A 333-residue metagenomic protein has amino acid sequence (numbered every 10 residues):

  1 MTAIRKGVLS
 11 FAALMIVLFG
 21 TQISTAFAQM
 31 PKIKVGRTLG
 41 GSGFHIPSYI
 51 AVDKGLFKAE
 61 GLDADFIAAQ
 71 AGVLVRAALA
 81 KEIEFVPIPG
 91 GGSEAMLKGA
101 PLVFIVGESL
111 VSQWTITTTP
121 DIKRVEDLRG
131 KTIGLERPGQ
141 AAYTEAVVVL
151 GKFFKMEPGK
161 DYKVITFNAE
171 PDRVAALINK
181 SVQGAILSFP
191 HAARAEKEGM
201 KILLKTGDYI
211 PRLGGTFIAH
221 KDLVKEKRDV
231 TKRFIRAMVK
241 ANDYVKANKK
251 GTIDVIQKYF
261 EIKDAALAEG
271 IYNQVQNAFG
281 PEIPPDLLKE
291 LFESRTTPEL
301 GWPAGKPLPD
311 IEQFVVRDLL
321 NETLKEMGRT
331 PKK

Functional and structural regions predicted by a protein language model:
M1-R5: N-terminal secretory signal peptides that target proteins for export/translocation
K6-M15: Sec-dependent N-terminal signal peptides
V17-A26: C-terminal segment of classical bacterial N-terminal signal peptides
A28-F167, R173-N179, Q183-F189, I202-T206 (+1 more regions): Short, glycine-/small- and polar/acidic-enriched structural segments that line small-molecule recognition paths
G90-G92, K160, A169-F260: Pocket-lining segment of extracytoplasmic ligand-binding domains
A141-K160, A237-L267, P309-E312, T323: Ligand-binding clefts/hinges and TM-proximal coupling segments of bilobed small-molecule sensing domains
K225-A304: Secondary-structure end/capping motifs
T296-K333: Conserved C-terminal helix/tail region of periplasmic/extracytoplasmic solute-binding proteins
